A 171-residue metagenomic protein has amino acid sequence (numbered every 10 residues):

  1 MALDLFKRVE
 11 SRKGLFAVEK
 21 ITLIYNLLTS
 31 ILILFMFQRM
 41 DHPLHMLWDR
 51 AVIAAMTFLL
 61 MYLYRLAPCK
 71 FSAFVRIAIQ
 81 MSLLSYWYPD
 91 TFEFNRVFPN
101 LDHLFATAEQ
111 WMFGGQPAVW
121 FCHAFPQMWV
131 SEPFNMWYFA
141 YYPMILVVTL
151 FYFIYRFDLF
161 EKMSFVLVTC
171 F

Functional and structural regions predicted by a protein language model:
M1-F171: Terminal transmembrane helix and immediately flanking juxtamembrane interfaces of multi-pass membrane proteins
